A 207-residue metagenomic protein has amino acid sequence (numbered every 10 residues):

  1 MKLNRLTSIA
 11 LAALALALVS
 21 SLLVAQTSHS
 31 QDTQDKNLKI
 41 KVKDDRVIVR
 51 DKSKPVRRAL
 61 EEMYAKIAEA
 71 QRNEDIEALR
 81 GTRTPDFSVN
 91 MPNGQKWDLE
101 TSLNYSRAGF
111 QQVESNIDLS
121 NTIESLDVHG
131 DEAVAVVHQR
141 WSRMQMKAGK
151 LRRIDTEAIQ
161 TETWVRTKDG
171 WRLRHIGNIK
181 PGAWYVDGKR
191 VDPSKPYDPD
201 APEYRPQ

Functional and structural regions predicted by a protein language model:
K2-A13: Bacterial N-terminal signal peptides that target proteins for export
L16-Q26: C-terminal segment of classical bacterial N-terminal signal peptides
Q26-P85, V89, P206: Short, low-complexity N-terminal intrinsically disordered segments enriched in polar/charged residues
H29, N104-L151, Y197-Q207: Surface-exposed, charged secondary-structure patches
K52, D86-D98, Q111-E114: A short gly/proline-enriched turn/hairpin at secondary-structure junctions
Y64, R83, N93, V137-W141 (+2 more regions): A mature extracytoplasmic/lumenal domain signature
N90, R143-M146, G182-Y185: Sequence/structural signature of outer-membrane beta-barrel proteins
D155-A158, V165-Q207: Low-complexity, intrinsically disordered terminal/linker segments enriched in charged and Gly/Pro repeats
